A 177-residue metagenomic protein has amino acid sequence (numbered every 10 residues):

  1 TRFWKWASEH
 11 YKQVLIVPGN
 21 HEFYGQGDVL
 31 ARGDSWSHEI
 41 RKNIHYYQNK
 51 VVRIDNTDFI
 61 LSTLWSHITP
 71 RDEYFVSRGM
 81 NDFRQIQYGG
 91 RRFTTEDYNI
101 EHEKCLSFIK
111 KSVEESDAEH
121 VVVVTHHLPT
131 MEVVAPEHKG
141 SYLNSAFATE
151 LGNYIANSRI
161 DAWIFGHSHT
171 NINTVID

Functional and structural regions predicted by a protein language model:
T1-D55, E137-N157: Core catalytic region of metal-dependent phosphoesterases/phosphodiesterases, especially metallo-beta-lactamase-like
Q13-L15, H45, D58, H120-V122 (+2 more regions): Proline-centered loop/turn at the N-terminus of a beta-strand
V14, G19, F59, H126 (+1 more regions): Divalent metal-coordination and catalytic microenvironments
H21-D28, V51-R53, S66-P70, L128-E132 (+1 more regions): Active-site environment of divalent metal-dependent phosphoester hydrolases
E39-I44, F108-H120, N153-W163: A structural motif corresponding to the C-terminal end of an alpha-helix and its immediate exit/capping segment
V51-L61, H120, V175-D177: Beta-strand-turn-beta hairpins that frame and shape the catalytic cleft of phosphate-ester-processing enzymes
I60-V122, H127-S141: Active-site-proximal loop/helix segment associated with metal-binding centers of metalloenzymes
S145-F165, I172-D177: Long, structured stretches of catalytic cores involved in phosphate-ester chemistry, encompassing
